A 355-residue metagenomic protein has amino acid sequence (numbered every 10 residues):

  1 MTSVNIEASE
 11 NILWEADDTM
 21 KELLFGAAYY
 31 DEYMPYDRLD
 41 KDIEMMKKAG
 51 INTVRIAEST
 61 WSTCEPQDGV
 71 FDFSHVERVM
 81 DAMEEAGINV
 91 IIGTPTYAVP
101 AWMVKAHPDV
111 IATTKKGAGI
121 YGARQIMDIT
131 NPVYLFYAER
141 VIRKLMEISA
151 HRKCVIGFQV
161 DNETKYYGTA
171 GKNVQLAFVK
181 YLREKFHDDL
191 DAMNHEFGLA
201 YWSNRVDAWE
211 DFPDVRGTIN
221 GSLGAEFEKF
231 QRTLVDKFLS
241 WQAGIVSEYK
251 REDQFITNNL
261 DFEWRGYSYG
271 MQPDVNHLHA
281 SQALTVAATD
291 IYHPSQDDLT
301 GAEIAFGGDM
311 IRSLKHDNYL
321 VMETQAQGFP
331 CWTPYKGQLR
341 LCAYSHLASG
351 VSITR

Functional and structural regions predicted by a protein language model:
W14, D40-G119, M146, W241-R251: Aromatic-lined substrate-binding rim segments of carbohydrate-active enzymes
E15-R38: Boundary/entry segment of secreted carbohydrate-active catalytic domains
M20-F25, G50-N52, E84-V90, H151-I156 (+4 more regions): Short, well-ordered coil/turn segments that N-cap beta-strands
A27, M46, V54, M83 (+8 more regions): Conserved, mostly hydrophobic/aromatic
Y30-E32, A57-T60, G93-W102, I156-K165 (+2 more regions): Short, solvent-exposed turn/loop segments enriched in Gly/Ser/Thr/Pro and often Arg
I120-V286, D290-D297, G301-E303: Polysaccharide-binding and catalytic clefts of secreted carbohydrate-active enzymes
T257-R355: Hydrophobic targeting/anchoring helices
